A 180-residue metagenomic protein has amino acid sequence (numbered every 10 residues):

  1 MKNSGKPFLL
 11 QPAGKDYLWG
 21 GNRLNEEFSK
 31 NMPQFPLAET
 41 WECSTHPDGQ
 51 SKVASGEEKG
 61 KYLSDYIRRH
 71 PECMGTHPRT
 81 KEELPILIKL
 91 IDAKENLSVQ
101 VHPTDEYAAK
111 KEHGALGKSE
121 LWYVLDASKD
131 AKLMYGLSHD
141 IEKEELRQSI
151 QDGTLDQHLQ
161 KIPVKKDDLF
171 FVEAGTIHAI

Functional and structural regions predicted by a protein language model:
M1-I141: Transition-metal
E83-I86, S119, Q157-L159, K165 (+1 more regions): Short beta-strand-initiation
D130-K166: A short beta-strand-loop-beta hairpin characteristic of the jelly-roll/cupin
V164-I180: Conserved metal-binding segment of the jelly-roll/cupin
